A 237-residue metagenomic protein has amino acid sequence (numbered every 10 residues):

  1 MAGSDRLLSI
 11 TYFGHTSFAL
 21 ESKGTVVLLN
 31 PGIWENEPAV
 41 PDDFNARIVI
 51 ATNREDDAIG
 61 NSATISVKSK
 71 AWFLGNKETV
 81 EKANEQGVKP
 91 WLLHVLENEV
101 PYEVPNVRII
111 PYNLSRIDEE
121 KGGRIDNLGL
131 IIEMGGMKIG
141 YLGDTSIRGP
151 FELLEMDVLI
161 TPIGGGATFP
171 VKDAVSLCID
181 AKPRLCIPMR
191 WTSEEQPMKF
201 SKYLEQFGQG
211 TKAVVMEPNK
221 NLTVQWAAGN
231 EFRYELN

Functional and structural regions predicted by a protein language model:
M1-F44, H94-L154, F169, E217-N237: Core dinuclear metal-dependent hydrolase active-site scaffold
M1-L7, T79-P90: Short, charged, low-hydrophobicity "junction" segments
L28-P31, A46-E55, F73-K77, G140-G143 (+3 more regions): Active-site neighborhood of phospho(di)ester-bond hydrolases with catalytic His/Asp-centered motifs
W34-N84, E155-I160, I179-K182: Active-site metal-binding motif and surrounding structural segment of the metallo-beta-lactamase
E35-E37, E55-G60, V80-A83, V100-E103 (+4 more regions): Active-site environment of divalent metal-dependent phosphoester hydrolases
D42-D43, A63-S66, V88-K89, R124 (+4 more regions): Short, glycine/charged-enriched secondary-structure capping and boundary segments
W72, N84-V104, V175, I179-N237: Binuclear metal-ion centers of metallo-dependent hydrolases, dominated by the metallo-beta-lactamase
I131-M198: Metallo-beta-lactamase
